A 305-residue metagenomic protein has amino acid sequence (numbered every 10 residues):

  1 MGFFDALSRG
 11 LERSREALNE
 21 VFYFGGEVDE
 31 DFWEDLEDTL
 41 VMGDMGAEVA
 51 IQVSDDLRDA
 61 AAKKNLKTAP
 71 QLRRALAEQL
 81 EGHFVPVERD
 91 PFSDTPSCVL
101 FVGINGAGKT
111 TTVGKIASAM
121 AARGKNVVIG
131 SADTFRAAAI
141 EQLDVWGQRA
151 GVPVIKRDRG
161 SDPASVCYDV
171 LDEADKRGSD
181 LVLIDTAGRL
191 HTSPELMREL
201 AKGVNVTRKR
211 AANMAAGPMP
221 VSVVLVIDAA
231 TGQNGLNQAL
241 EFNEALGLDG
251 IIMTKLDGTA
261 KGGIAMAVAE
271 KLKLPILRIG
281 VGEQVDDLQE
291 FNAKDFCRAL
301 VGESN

Functional and structural regions predicted by a protein language model:
M1-F4: Compositionally biased, charge-rich terminal segments
R9-T134, A138-T186: Primarily NTPase-proximal linker/entry elements flanking Walker-type ATP/GTP-binding cores
Q142, P163-R177, H191-E303: Conserved catalytic-core segment of NTP-binding enzymes
